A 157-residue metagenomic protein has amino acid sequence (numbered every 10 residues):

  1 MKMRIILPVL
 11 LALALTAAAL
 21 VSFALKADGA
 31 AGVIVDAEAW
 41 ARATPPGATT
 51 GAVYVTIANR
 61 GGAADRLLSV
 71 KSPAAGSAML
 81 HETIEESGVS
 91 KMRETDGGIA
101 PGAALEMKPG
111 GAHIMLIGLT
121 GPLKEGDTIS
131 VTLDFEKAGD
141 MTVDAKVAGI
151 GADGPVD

Functional and structural regions predicted by a protein language model:
M1-I5: Positively charged n-region of N-terminal signal peptides that target proteins for export
L10-S22: Bacterial N-terminal signal peptides
L25-D157: Compact, glycine-rich, soluble single-domain proteins
